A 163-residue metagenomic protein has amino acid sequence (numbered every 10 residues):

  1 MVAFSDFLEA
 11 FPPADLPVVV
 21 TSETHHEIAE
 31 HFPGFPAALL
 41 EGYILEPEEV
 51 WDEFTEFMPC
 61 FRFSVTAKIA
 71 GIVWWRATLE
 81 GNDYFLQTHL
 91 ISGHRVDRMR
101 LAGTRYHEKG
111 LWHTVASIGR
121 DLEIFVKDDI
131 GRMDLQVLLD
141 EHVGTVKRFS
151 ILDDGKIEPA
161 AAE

Functional and structural regions predicted by a protein language model:
M1-F61, E163: Terminal domain-start segments
H31-E53, Q87-T104, D140-A160: Surface-exposed loop/turn elements that mediate protein-protein interactions on large endomembrane-trafficking
E53-A67, H113-F125: Structural signature of eukaryotic scaffold interfaces centered on beta-propeller domains
F57-P59, D83-Y84, W112, T145: Residue-level marker for the onset of beta-strands and adjacent loop->beta junctions in well-ordered domains
G71, E123-F125, E158: General beta-strand recognition
I72-I91: Mid-length scaffold segments of soluble, non-membrane domains
R76-T78, I130, E163: Residue-level signature of beta-propeller blades and closely related beta-rich strand-turn architectures in secreted
D97-D153: Short aromatic loop motif centered on NTY/YTY
